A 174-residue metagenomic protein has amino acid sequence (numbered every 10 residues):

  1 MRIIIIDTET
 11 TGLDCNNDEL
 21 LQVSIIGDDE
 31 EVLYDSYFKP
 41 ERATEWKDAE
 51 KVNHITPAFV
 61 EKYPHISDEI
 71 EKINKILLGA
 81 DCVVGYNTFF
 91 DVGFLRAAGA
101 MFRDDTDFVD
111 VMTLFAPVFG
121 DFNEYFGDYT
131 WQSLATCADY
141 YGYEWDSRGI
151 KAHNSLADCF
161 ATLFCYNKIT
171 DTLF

Functional and structural regions predicted by a protein language model:
M1-R103, W131-Y143, S147, H153: Conserved non-catalytic scaffold segment of RNase H-like nuclease domains
D35-F38, D107-T113: Structural signal for conserved beta-strand scaffold positions within catalytic alpha/beta enzyme cores
V109-Y129: Short alpha-helix plus adjacent loop in nuclease-associated cores
F122, E144-S147, L173: Substrate-binding/catalytic groove segments of enzymes that remodel or degrade extracellular structural polymers
A138-G142, F160-F174: Acidic two-metal-ion nuclease catalytic site recognized across multiple nuclease folds, prominently DnaQ/RNase D-T
A157: Acidic donor-binding loop at a coil-to-helix junction in glycosyltransferase catalytic cores that engages
